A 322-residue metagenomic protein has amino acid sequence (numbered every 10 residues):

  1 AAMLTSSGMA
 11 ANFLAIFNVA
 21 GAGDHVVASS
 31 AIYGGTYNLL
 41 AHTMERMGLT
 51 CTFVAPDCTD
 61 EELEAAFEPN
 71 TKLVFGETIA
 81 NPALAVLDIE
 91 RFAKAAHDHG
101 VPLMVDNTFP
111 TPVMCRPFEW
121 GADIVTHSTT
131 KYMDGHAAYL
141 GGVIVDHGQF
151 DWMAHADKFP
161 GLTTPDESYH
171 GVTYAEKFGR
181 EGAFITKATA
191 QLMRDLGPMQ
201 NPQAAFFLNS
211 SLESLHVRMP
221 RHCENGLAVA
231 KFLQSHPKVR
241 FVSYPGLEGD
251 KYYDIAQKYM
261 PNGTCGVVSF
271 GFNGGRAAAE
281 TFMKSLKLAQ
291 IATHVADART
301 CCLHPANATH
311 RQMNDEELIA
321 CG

Functional and structural regions predicted by a protein language model:
A2-S235, S243: Conserved PLP-enzyme active-site core in the AAT-like
M219, L233-Q234, K238-G322: Conserved C-terminal alpha-helix-loop-beta "cap" of PLP-dependent enzymes that closes/shapes the active-site mouth
